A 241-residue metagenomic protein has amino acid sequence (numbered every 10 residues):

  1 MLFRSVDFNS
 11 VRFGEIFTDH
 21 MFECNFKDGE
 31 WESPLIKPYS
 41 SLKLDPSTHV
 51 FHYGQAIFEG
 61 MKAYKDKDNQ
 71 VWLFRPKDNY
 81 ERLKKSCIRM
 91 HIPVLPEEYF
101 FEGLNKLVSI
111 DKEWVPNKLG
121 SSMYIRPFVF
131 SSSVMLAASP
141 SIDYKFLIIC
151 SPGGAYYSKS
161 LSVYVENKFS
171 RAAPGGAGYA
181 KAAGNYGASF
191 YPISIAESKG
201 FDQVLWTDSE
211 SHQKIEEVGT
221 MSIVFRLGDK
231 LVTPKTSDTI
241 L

Functional and structural regions predicted by a protein language model:
F3-G103, L107, M135-L241: Helix-start/capping segments and mature chain N-termini
N105-K118: Charged, gly/pro-rich active-site loop segments
I110, F130-S132: Intrinsically disordered, low-complexity linker/loop segments enriched in Gly/Pro and charged/polar residues
P116-F130: Extended, Lys/Arg-enriched charged tracts that mediate electrostatic binding to polyanionic substrates
